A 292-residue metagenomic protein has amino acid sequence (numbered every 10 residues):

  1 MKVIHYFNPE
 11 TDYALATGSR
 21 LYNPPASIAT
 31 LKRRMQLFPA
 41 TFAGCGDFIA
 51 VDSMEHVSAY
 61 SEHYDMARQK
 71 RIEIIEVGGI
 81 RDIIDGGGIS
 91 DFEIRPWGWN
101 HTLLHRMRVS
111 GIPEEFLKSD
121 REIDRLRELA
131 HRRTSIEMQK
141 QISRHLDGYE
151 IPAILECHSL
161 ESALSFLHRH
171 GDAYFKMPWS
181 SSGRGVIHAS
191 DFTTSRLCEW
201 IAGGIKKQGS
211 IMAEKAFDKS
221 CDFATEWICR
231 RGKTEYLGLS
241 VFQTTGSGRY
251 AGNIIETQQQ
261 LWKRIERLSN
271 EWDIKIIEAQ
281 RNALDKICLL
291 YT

Functional and structural regions predicted by a protein language model:
M1-C45: N-terminal-proximal low-complexity accessory segments that begin disordered and transition into the first
A16-I28, I254-L268: A solvent-exposed, charged loop/short amphipathic helix patch at secondary-structure junctions
I28-F42, A50-S165: Conserved N-proximal alpha/beta basic substrate-recognition cap immediately N-terminal to, or forming the N-lobe
A153-I154, A173-L197, A224, G246-I265: Glycine-rich phosphate-binding loop of ATP-grasp-fold ATP-dependent ligases
L167-H188, G209-K219: ATP-grasp fold ATP-binding core
G171, T194-A251: Phosphate-binding site of ATP-dependent enzymes
W272-L284, C288: Conserved catalytic alpha/beta cores of large enzymes that bind or transform nucleotide phosphates and polynucleotides
Y291-T292: Conserved small/polar residues in nucleotide/adenosyl-binding loops
